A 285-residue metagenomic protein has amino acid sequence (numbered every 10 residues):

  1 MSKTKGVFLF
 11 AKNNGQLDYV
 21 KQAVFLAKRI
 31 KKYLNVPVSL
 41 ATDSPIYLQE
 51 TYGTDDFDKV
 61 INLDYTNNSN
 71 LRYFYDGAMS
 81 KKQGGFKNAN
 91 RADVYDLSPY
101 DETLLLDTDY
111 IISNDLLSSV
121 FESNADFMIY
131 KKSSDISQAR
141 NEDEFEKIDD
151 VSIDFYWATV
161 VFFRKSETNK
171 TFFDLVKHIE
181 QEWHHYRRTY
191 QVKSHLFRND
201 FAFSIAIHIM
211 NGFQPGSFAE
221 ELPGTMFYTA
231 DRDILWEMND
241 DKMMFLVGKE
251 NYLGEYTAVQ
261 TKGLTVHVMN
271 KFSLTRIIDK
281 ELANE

Functional and structural regions predicted by a protein language model:
M1-A11, V20-K21, L40, T51-D56 (+2 more regions): A glycosyltransferase accessory/donor-loop signature
T4-D18, N67-A78: Glycine-rich phosphate-binding "P-loop"
L26-V36: Short, acidic, metal-binding catalytic loop of nucleotide-sugar glycosyltransferases
V36-V38, E102: Residues at the starts of beta-strands that form the adenosine-phosphate
T42-L48, Y65, I112-N114: Short, polar loop motifs at secondary-structure junctions
Y47-S98: Active-site-proximal specificity loops/subdomain of glycosyltransferases
K87-Q138: GT-A fold catalytic core of metal-dependent nucleotide-sugar glycosyltransferases, centered on the diacidic
V120-E182: Conserved catalytic core of nucleotide-sugar-dependent glycosyltransferases
